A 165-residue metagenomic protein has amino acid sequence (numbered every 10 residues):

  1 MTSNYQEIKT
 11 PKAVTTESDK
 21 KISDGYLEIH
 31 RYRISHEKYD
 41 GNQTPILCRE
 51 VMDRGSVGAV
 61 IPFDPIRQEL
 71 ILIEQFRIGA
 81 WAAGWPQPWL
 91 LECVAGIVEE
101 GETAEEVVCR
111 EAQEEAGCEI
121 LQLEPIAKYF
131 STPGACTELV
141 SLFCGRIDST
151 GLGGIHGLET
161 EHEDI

Functional and structural regions predicted by a protein language model:
T2-A13, S23-Y26: Alpha-helical and coiled-coil interaction segments, frequently adjacent to or embedded within charge-biased
T15, E119-I126: A short coil-to-beta-strand element that immediately follows conserved catalytic motifs
K20-G25, G41, A83, Y129-V140: Acidic pyrophosphate-coordinating catalytic loop
I22-R67, W81: Acidic, metal-coordinating catalytic segment for phosphate/diphosphate chemistry, firing primarily on the Nudix
I29-R31, L72, L142-C144: Conserved hydrophobic/aromatic beta-strand scaffold that supports enzyme active sites
I34-K38, T132-G153: Active-site-adjacent beta-strand/loop module that shapes the phosphate/pyrophosphate-binding cleft
R49-M52, I61, E69-R110, L152-E161: Conserved Nudix-box catalytic region and its N-terminal flanking loop in Nudix hydrolases and closely related
E105-C118, Q122, G145: Extended, acidic-biased charged interface segments
